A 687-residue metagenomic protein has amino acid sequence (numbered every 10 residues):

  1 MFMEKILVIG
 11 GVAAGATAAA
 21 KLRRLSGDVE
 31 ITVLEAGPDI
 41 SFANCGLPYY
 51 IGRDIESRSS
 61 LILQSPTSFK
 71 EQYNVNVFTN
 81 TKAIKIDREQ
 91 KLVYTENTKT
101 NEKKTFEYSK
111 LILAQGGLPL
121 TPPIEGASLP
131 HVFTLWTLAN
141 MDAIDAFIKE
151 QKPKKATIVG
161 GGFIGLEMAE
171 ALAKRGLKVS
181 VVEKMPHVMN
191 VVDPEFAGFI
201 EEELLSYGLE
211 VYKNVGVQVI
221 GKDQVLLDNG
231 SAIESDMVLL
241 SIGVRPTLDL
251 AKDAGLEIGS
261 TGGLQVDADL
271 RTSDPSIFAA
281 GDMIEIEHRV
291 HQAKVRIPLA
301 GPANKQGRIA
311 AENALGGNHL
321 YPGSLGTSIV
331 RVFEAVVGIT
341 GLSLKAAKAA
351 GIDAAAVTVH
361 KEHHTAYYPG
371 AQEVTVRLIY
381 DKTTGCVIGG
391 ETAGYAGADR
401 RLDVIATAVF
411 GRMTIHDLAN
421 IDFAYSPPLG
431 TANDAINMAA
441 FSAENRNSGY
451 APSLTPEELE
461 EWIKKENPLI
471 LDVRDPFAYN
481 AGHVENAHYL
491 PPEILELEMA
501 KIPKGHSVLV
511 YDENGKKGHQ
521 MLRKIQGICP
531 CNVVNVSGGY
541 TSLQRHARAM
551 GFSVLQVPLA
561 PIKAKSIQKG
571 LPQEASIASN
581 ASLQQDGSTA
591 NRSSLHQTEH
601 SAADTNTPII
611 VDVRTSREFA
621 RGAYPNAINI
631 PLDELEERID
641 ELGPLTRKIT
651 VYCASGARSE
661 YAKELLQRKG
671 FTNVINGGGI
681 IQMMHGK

Functional and structural regions predicted by a protein language model:
F2-E4, M283-Y395, T431, A435-E461 (+2 more regions): Mid-to-C-terminal Rossmann-like scaffold of FAD/NAD(P)H-dependent oxidoreductases
F2-F78, K82, A169-V192, T327 (+3 more regions): Beta1-alpha1 glycine-rich phosphate/pyrophosphate-binding loop at the start of Rossmann-like nucleotide-binding domains
I62, K155-T157, F163-V219, L299-P302 (+2 more regions): Rossmann-like dinucleotide-binding cores of NAD(P)H-dependent redox enzymes
Q72-A83, D87, G208-V217: A conserved beta-strand/loop element that lines the FAD pocket in flavoprotein oxidoreductases
F106-G116, S235-G243, G307, G385: Short hydrophobic core segments
L113-R175, E210, V266-A268, H488-L495 (+2 more regions): Glycine-rich dinucleotide-binding loop and its adjacent helix/turn
S128-K152, D223-L226, S231-I309, V404 (+1 more regions): FAD-site-proximal beta/loop scaffold in flavoenzymes
P186, H416-P427, T431-P468, P476-I609 (+2 more regions): Rhodanese-like catalytic fold shared by cysteine-dependent sulfurtransferases and DSP/PTP-type phosphatases
